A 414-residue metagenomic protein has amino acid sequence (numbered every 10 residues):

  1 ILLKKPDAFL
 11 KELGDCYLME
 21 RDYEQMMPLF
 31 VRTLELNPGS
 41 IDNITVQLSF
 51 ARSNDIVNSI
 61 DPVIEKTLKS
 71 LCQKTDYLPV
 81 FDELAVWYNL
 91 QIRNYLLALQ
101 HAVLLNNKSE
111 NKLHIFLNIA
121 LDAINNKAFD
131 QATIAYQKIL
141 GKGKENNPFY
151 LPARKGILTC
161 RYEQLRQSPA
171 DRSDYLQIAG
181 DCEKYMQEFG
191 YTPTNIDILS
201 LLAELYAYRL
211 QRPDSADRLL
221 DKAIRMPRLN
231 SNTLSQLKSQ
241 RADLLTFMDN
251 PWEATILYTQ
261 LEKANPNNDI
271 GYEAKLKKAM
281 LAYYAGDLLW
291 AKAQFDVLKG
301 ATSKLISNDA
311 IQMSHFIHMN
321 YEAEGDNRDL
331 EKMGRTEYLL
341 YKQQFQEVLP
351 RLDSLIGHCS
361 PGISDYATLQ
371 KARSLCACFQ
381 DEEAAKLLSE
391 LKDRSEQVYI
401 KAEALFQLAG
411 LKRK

Functional and structural regions predicted by a protein language model:
I1-K414: Acidic, polar-rich low-complexity tracts and alpha-helical solenoid repeat scaffolds
